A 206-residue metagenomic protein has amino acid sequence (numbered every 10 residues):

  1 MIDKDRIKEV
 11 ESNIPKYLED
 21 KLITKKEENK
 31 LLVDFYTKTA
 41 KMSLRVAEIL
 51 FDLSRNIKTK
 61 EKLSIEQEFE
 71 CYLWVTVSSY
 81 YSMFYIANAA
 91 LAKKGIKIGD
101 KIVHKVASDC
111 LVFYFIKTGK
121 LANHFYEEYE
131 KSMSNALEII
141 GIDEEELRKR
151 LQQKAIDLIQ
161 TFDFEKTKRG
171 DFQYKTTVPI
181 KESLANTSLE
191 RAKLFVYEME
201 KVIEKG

Functional and structural regions predicted by a protein language model:
M1-G206: Terminal alpha-helical segments
